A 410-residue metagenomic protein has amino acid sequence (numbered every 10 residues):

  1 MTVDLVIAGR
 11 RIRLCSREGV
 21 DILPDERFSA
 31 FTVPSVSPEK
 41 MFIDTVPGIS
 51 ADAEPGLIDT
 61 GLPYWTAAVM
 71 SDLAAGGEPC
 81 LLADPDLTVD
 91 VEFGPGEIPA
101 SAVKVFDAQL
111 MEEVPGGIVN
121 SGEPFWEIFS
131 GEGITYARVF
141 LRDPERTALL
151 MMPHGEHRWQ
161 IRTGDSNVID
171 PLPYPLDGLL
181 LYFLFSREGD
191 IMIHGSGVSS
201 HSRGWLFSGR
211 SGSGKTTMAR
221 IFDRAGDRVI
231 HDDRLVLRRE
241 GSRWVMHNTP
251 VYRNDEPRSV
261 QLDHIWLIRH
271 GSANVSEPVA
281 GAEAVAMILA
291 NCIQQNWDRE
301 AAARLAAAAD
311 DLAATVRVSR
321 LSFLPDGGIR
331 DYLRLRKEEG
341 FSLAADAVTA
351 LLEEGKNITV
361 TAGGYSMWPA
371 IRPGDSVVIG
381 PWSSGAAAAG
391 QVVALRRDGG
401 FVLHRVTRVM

Functional and structural regions predicted by a protein language model:
M1-S211, I221-R228, L235-G340: A noncatalytic interaction/capping subdomain that flanks phosphate/NTP-handling catalytic cores
K215: Conserved lysine of the Walker
M218: Hydrophobic positions on the alpha1 helix immediately C-terminal to the Walker A/P-loop
R228-V229, H404: Short, hydrophobic beta-strand segments that form beta-sheet elements in well-ordered domains
D232-D233, D375: Acidic active-site catalytic centers that drive phospho-/nucleotidyl reactions and related ester hydrolyses
A345-M410: Feature for secretory/organellar precursors and membrane-associated catalytic proteins
